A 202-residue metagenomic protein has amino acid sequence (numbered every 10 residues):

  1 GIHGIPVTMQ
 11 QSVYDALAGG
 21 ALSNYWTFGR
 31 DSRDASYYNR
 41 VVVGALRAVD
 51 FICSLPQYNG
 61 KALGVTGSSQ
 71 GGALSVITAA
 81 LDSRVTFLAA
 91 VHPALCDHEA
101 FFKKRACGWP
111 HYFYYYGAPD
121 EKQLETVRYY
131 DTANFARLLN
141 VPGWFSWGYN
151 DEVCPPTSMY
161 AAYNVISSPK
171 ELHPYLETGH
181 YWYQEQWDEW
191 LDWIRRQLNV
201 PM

Functional and structural regions predicted by a protein language model:
G1-V43, A100-C107: Cap/lid segment of the alpha/beta-hydrolase catalytic domain
N24-S69: Gly/Ser-rich "nucleophile elbow"/oxyanion-hole loop immediately N-terminal to the catalytic nucleophile in hydrolases
G72-D120, P174, W182-E185: Hydrolase active-site cap/lid region
D120-F135: Active-site nucleophile elbow and catalytic-triad environment of alpha/beta-hydrolase enzymes
L138-L139, F145-W147, D151: Short beta-strand/loop motif that positions the catalytic acidic residue of the alpha/beta-hydrolase fold
V141, P155-N164: Short alpha-helix in the alpha/beta-hydrolase fold that links the catalytic acid
Y149-C154, H180-Y181: Acidic catalytic loop of the alpha/beta-hydrolase fold
Y160-M202: C-terminal catalytic histidine-bearing segment of alpha/beta-hydrolase fold enzymes
